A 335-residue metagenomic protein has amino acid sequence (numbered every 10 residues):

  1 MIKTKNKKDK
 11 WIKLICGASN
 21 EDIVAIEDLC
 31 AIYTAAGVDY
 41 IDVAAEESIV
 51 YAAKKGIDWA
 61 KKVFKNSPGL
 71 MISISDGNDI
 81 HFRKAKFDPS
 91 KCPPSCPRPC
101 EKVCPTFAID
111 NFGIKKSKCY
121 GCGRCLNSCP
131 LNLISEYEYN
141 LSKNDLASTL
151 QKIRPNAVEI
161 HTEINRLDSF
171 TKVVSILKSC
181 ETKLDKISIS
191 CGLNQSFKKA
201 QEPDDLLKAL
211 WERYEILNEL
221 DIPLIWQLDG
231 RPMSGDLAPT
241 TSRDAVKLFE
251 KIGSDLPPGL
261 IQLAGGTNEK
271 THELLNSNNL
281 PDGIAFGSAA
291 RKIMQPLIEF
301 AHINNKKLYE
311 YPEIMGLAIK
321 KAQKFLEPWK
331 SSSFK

Functional and structural regions predicted by a protein language model:
I2-N6, K54-K61, P105, V174-T182 (+2 more regions): Surface-exposed amphipathic alpha-helices with a cationic face
N6-K8, K62-G69, T182-L184, N218-I222: Short helix-terminating capping/connector loops at secondary-structure junctions
D9-A25, I74-P94, S117, L133-K143 (+1 more regions): Active-site mouth loops of central-metabolism enzymes
C16-E21, A25-E27, V38-D39, A45 (+4 more regions): Conserved mixed alpha/beta catalytic, RNA-binding, or beta-rich assembly cores of soluble enzyme, regulatory
E27, E46-F64: Glycine-rich, positively charged N-terminal anion/phosphate-binding segment
Y33, A53, V158: Conserved, mostly hydrophobic/aromatic
T34, P93, E101, P105 (+1 more regions): Non-catalytic positions within long, well-ordered alpha-helices that form the structural scaffold/packing of enzyme
C96-K115, R124-L141: Iron-sulfur cluster-binding cysteine motifs and their immediate structural context in ferredoxin-like electron-transfer
